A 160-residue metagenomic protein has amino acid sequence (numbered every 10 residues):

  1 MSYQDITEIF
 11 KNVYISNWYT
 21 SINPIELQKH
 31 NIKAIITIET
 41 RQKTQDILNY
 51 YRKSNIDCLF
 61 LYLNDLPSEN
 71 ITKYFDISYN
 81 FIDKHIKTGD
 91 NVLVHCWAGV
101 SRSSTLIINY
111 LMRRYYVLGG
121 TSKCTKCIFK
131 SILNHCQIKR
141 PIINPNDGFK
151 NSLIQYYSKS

Functional and structural regions predicted by a protein language model:
S2-V92, M112-Q155: Cysteine-based protein phosphatase catalytic domain of the PTP/DSP
N91-I108: A phosphate-binding catalytic loop at a beta-strand-loop-alpha-helix junction that coordinates phosphoryl groups
